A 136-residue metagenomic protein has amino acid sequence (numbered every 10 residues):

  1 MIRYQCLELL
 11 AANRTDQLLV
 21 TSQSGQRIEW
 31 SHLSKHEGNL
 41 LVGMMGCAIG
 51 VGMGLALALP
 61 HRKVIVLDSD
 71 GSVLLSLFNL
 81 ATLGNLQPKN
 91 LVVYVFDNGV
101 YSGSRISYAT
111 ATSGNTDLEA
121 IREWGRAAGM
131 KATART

Functional and structural regions predicted by a protein language model:
M1-D16: Active-site pocket-lining segments that scaffold enzyme catalytic pockets across diverse folds
R3-C6, W30-T136: Thiamine diphosphate
T15-K35: Acidic-glycine-rich active-site phosphate/pyrophosphate-binding loop
